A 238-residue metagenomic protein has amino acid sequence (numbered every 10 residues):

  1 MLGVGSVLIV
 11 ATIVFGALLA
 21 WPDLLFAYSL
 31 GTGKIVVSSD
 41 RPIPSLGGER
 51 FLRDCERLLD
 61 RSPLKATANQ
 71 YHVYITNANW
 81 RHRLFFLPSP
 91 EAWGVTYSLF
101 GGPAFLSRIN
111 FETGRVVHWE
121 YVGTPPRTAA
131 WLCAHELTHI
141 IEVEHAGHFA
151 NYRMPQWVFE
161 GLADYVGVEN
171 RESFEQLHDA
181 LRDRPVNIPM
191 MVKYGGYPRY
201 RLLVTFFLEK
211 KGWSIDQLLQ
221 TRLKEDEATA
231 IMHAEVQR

Functional and structural regions predicted by a protein language model:
L2-A20, I188-R238: Pan-zinc metallopeptidase signature
L24-A134, E144-H145, S173: Juxtacatalytic substrate-recognition/specificity segment
S39-F51, Y121-A130, N151-V158, V192-R199 (+2 more regions): Extracytoplasmic/periplasmic, Sec-exported soluble proteins
D54-L58, L162, L203-F206: Amphipathic alpha-helical segments that form well-ordered structural scaffolds and often line/cohere around active
L59-I75, G147-M154, Q176-D179, S214-R222: Surface-exposed patches in mature extracellular/periplasmic domains of secreted proteins
W131-E144, E160-D164: Active-site recognition of the HExxH zinc-binding catalytic motif
C133, A146, L223-E227: Soluble extramembrane regions of membrane proteins in the secretory/endomembrane system
H145, Y152-P189: Post-HExxH zinc-binding segment in Zn-dependent metallohydrolases
